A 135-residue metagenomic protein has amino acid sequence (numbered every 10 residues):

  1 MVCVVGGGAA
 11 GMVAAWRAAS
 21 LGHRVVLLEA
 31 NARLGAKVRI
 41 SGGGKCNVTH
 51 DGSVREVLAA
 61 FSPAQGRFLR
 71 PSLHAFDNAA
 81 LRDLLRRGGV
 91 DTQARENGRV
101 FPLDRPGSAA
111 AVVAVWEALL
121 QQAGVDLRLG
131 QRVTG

Functional and structural regions predicted by a protein language model:
M1-L27: N-terminal Rossmann-like FAD-binding beta1-loop-alpha1 element of flavoenzymes
V4, R70-P71, R105-P106: A generic secondary-structure micro-motif detector that highlights 1-2 residue hydrophobic/ambivalent hotspots embedded
G11-V13, L34-K37: Short N-terminal binding/cap micro-motifs at the start of the first secondary-structure element
L27, R39, N47-T49, D126-R128: Short, conserved beta-strand segments within well-ordered enzyme catalytic domains that often line or immediately flank
K45-E96: Glycine-rich active-site loop/strand segments that organize a redox cofactor
A75-G135: Feature captures the FAD/FMN-dependent oxidoreductase FAD-binding
